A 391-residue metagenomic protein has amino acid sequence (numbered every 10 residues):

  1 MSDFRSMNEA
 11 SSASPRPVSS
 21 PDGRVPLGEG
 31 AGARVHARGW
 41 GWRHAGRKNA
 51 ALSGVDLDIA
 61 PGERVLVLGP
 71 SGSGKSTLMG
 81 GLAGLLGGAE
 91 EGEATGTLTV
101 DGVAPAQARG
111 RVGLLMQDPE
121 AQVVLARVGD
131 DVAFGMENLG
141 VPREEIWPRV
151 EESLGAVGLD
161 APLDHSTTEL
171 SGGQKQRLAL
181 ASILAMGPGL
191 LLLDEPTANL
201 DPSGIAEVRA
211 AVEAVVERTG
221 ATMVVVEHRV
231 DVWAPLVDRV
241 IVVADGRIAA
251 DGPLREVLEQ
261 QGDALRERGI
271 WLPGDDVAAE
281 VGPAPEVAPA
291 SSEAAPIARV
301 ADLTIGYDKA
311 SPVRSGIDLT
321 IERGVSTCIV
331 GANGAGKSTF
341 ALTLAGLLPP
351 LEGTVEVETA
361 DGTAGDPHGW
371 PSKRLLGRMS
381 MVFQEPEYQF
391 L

Functional and structural regions predicted by a protein language model:
A83, A345: Helix-to-loop junction immediately C-terminal to a conserved catalytic motif
T97-A108, P349, T354-R374: ABC ATPase NBD Q-loop/coupling interface
E144-P162: Conserved ABC ATPase "signature" region
S166-L170, Q174: Conserved ABC ATPase signature
L191-D194: Catalytic Walker B motif of ABC-type/P-loop ATPase nucleotide-binding domains
V226-H228: H-loop/switch region of ABC-family ATPase nucleotide-binding domains
